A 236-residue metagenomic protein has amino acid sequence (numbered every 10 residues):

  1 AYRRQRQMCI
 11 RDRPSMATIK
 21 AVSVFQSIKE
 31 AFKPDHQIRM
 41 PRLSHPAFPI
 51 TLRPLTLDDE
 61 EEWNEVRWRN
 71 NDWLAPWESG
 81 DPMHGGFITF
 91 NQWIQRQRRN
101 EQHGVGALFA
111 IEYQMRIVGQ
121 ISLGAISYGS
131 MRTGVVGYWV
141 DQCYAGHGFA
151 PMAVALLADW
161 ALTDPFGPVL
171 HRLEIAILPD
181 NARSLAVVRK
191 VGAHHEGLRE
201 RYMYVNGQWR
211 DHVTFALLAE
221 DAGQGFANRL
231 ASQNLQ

Functional and structural regions predicted by a protein language model:
A1-D12: Single conserved hydrophobic/aromatic residue that forms the stacking wall/gate of nucleotide- or nucleobase-binding
Q5, E62, T89-Q92, R96 (+1 more regions): Alpha-helical elements of Rossmann-like donor-binding domains used by nucleotide-donor carbohydrate transfer enzymes
S15-E62, V66-W73, L108-Q236: Acyl-donor (CoA/ACP) binding surface of acyl/acetyltransferases
L55, V66, P82-T89, H103: Generic, well-ordered alpha-helical segments
W73, W93-N100, W160: Solvent-exposed, charged/polar functional surfaces in cytosolic regulatory/catalytic domains
A75-Q95: Conserved GNAT-fold acetyl-CoA-binding loop/helix
P82, Q95-A110: A short helix-loop-beta-strand connector motif used in the catalytic cores of GNAT acetyltransferases and, in some
N91-Q95, Q102, F215-L217, G223: Short alpha-helix boundary/capping motifs
